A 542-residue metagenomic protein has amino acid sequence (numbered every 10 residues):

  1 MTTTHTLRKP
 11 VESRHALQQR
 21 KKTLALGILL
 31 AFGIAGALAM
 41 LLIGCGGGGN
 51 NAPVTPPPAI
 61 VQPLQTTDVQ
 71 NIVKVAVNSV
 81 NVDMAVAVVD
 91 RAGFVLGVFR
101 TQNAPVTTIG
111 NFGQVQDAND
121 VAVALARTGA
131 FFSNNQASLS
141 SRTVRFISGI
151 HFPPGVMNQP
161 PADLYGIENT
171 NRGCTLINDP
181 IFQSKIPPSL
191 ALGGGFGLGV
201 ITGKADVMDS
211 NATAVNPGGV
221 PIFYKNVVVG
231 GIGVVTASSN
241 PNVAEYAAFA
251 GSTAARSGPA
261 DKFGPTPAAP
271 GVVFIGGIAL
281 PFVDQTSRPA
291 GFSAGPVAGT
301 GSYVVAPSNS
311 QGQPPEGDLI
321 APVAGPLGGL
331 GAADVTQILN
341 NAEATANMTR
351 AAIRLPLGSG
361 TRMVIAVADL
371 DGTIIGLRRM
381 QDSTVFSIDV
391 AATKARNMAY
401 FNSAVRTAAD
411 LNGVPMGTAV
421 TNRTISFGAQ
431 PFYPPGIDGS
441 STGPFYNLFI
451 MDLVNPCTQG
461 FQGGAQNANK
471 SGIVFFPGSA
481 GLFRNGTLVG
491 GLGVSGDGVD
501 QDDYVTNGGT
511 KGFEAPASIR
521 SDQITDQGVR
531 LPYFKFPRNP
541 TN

Functional and structural regions predicted by a protein language model:
M1-A25: N-terminal secretory signal peptides that target proteins for export/translocation
K22-G36: Sec-dependent N-terminal signal peptides
L38-A39, I450: Residue-level signal for mature regions of secreted extracellular proteins and peptides
L41-G44: C-terminal motif of bacterial Sec signal peptides marking the signal peptidase cleavage site
G49-N542: Flexible, solvent-exposed loop/hinge segments and secondary-structure transition points
